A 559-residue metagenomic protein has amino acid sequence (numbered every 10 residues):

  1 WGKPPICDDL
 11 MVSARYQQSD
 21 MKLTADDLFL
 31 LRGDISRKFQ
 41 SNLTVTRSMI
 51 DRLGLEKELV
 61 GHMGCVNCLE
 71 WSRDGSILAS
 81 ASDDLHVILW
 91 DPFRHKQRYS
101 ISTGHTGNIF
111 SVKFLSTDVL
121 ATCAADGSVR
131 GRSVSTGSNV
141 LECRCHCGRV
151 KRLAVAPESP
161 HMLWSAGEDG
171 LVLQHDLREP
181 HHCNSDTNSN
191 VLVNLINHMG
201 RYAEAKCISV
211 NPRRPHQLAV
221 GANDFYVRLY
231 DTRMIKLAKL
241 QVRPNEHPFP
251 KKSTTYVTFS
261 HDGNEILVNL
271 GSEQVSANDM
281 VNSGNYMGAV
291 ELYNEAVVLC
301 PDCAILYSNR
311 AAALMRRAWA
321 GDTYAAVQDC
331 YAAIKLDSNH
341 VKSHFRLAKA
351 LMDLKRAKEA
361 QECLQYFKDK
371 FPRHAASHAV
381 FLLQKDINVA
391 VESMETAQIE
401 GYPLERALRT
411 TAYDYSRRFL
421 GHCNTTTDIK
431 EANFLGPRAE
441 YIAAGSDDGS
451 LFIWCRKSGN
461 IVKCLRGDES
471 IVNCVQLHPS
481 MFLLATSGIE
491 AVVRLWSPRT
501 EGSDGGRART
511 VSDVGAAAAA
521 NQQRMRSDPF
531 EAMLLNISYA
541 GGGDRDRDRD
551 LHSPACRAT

Functional and structural regions predicted by a protein language model:
W1-G33, P244-T255, S260-D262, S272-N278 (+8 more regions): Terminal intrinsically disordered, low-complexity extensions flanking WD-repeat/beta-propeller proteins
S36-G61, K96-G104, G137-R152, L177-C207 (+6 more regions): Inter-blade linker and blade-boundary elements of WD-repeat/beta-propeller domains
G64-E70, T106-F114, G148-V155, M199-V210 (+3 more regions): Canonical WD40 repeat/beta-propeller blade segments in eukaryotic WD-repeat proteins
G64-N67, D84-I88, G107, D126-R130 (+7 more regions): Short coil/turn segments within WD40 beta-propeller repeats
L306, S343, A376-S377: TPR alpha-solenoid repeat register
